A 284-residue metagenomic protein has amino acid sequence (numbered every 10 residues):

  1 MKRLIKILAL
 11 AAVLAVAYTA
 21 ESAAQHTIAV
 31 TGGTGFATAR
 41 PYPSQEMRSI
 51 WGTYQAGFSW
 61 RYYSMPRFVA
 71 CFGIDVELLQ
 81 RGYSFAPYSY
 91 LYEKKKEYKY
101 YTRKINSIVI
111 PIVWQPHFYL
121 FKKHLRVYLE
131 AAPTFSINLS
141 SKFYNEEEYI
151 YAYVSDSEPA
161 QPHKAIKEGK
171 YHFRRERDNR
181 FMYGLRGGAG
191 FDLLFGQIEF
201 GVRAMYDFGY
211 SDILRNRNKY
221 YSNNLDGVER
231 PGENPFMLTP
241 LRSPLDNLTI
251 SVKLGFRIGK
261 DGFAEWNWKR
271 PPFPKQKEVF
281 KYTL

Functional and structural regions predicted by a protein language model:
S22-R61, G255-G259, A264-N267, V279-L284: Short glycine/proline- and aromatic-enriched beta-strand/turn motifs that initiate or cap beta-hairpins
A24-I28, P66-F72, K123-L129, G196-V202 (+1 more regions): Outer-envelope beta-barrel architecture signal
V30-T34, A56-Y62, V76-L78, I110-F118 (+4 more regions): Residues on the lipid-exposed face of transmembrane beta-strands in outer-membrane beta-barrel proteins
A39-P43, R81-P87, I137-Y144, S211-R217 (+1 more regions): Outer-membrane beta-barrel proteins
R40-M47, K94-T102, H172-R177, F236-R242: Extracellular loop and loop/strand-boundary signature of outer-membrane beta-barrel proteins
I50-Y54, K104-I110, L125, N179-L185 (+1 more regions): Residues that define the transmembrane beta-barrel architecture of outer-membrane proteins
R61-A152: Gram-negative (and chloroplast) outer-membrane scaffold detector with strong preference for beta-barrel transmembrane
E176-D178, M182, G187-L284: Predominantly the C-terminal beta-signal and adjacent terminal strand-loop region of outer-membrane beta-barrel
